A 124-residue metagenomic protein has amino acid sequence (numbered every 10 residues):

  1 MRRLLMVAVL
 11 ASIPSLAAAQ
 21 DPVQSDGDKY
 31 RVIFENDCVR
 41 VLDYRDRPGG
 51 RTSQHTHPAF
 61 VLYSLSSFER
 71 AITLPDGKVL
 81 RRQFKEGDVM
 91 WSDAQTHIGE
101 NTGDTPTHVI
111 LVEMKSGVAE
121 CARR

Functional and structural regions predicted by a protein language model:
M1-L4: Positively charged n-region of N-terminal signal peptides that target proteins for export
A17-Q20: Boundary at the C-terminal end of the N-terminal hydrophobic targeting segment
D26-R51, P58-L62, V112: A short glycine-rich, His/Asp/Glu-containing loop-to-beta-strand
F34-D37, D76-A94: Short acidic-glycine-tyrosine-enriched beta hairpin
G49-T52, D88-E100: Histidine-centered metal-chelating micro-motifs
H57-D76: Glycine- and acidic-residue-biased ligand/ion/polar-headgroup-sensing regions
A94-G117: Ligand-binding loop in jelly-roll beta-barrel domains
